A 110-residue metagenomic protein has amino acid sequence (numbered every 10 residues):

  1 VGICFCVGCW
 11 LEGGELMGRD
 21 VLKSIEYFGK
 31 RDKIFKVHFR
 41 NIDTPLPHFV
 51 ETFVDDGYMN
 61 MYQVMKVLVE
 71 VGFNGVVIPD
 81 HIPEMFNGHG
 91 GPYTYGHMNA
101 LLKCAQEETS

Functional and structural regions predicted by a protein language model:
V1-S110: Histidine-acidic metal/acid-base catalytic patches
